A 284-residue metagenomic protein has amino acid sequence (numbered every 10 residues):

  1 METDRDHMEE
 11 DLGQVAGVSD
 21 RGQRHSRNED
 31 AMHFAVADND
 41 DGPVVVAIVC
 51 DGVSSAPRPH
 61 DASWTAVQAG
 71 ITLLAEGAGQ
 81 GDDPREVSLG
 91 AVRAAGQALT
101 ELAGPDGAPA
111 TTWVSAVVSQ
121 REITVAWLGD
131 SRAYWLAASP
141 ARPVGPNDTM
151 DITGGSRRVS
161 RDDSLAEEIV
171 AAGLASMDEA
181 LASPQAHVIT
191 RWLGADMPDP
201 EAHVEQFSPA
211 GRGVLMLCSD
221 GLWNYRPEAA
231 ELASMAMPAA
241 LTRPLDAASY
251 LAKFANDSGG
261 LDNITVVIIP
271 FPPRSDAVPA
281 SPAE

Functional and structural regions predicted by a protein language model:
M1-E284: PP2C/PPM-type serine/threonine phosphatase catalytic domain
